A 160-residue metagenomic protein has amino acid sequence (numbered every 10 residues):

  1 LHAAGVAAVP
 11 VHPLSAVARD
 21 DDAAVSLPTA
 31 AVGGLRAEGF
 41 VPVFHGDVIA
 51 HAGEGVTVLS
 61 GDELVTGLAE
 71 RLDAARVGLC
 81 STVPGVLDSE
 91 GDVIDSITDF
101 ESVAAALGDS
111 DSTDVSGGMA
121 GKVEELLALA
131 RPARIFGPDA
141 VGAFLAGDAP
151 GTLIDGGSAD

Functional and structural regions predicted by a protein language model:
L1-D160: C-terminal catalytic "cap/lid" subdomain
